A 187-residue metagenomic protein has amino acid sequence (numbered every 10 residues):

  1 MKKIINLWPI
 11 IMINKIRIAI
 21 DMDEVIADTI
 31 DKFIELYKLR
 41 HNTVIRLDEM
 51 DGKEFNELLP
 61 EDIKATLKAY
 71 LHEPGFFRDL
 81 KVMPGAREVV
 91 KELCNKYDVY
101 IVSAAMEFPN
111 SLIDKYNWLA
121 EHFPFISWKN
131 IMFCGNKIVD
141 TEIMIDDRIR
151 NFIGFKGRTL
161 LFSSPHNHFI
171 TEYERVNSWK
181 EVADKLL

Functional and structural regions predicted by a protein language model:
M1-I11: Short, Lys/Arg-enriched N-terminal segments with co-localized hydrophobic residues within the first ~10-30 amino acids
I11-A65: Active-site neighborhood of HAD-like aspartate-dependent phosphohydrolases
H72-I101, F108-I113: Short, acidic loop-to-helix structural element flanking the phosphoryl-transfer center in phosphate-processing enzymes
V102-G154: Substrate-recognition "cap/lid" segment bordering the active-site pocket of phosphatases
M144-K180: Acidic, Mg2+-coordinating phosphoryl-transfer loop and its flanking beta/alpha structural elements, shared across
V182-L187: Short amphipathic alpha-helix with an adjacent loop that forms part of the alpha/beta core around
